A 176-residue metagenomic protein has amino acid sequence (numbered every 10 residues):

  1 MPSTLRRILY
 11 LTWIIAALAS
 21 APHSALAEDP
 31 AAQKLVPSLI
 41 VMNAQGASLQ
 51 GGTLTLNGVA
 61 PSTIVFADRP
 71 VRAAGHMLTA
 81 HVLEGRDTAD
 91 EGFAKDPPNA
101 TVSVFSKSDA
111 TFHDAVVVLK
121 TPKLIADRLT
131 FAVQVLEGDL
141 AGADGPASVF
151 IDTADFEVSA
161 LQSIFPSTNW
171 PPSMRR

Functional and structural regions predicted by a protein language model:
P2-T12: Bacterial N-terminal signal peptides that target proteins for export
Y10-S20: Bacterial N-terminal signal peptides
P22-A27: Sec/Tat signal peptide C-region and signal peptidase I cleavage site
E28-S108: Acidic, glycine-rich low-complexity segments with interspersed aromatic residues
D29-A44, L49, I125-R176: C-terminal partner/receptor-binding element of secreted or periplasmic proteins
G58-A60, D68-V71, V104-S108, T121-K123 (+3 more regions): A mature extracytoplasmic/lumenal domain signature
E91-F93, H113, D144-P146: Short, flexible, surface-exposed loop segments at domain boundaries
H113-P122: Short beta-strand-centered aromatic/proline hotspots
